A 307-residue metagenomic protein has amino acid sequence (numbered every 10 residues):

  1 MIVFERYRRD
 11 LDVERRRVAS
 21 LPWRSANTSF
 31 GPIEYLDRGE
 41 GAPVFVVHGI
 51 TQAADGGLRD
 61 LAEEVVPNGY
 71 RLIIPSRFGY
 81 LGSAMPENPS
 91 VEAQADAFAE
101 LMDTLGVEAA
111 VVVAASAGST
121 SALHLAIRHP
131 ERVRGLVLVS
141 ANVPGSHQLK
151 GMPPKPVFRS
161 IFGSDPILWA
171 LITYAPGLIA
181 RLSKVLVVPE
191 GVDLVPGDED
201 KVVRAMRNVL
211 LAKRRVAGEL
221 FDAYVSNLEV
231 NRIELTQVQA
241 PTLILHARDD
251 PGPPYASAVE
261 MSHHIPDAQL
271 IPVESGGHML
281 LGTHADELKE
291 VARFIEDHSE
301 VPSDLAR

Functional and structural regions predicted by a protein language model:
D37-G82: Conserved HGGG/HGGXW glycine-rich cap/lid loop of the alpha/beta-hydrolase fold
A93-A110: Conserved acidic catalytic loop of the alpha/beta-hydrolase fold
A114-G118, A122: Gly/Ala-rich beta-loop-alpha elbow adjacent to hydrolase catalytic centers
L136-P166: Flexible "cap/lid" loop of the alpha/beta hydrolase fold
P156-F158, S164-I233: Alpha/beta-hydrolase
V238, I244-H246: Short beta-strand/loop motif that positions the catalytic acidic residue of the alpha/beta-hydrolase fold
P251-S257: Conserved alpha/beta-hydrolase "acid-adjacent" motif
A268-R307: Catalytic active-site module of serine/aspartate enzymes centered on a nucleophile-bearing elbow/loop
